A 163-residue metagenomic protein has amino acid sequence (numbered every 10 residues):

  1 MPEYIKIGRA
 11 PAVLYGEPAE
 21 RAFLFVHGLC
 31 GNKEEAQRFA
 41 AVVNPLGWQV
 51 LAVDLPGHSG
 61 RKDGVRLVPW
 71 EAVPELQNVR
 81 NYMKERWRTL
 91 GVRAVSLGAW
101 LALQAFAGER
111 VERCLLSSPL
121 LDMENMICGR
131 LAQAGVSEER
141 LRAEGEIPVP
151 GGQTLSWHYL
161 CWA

Functional and structural regions predicted by a protein language model:
M1-E17: N-terminal cap/lid segment of alpha/beta-hydrolase-fold proteins
Y4, T89, E109-A163: The alpha/beta-hydrolase serine catalytic core
E20-G28: Short beta-strand element of the alpha/beta-hydrolase
L29-A41: The serine-hydrolase catalytic nucleophile loop
A40-K62: Conserved alpha/beta-hydrolase
H58-R86: Catalytic nucleophile-loop/oxyanion-hole region of alpha/beta-hydrolase and closely related hydrolase-like folds
A94-A102: Gly/Ala-rich beta-loop-alpha elbow adjacent to hydrolase catalytic centers
